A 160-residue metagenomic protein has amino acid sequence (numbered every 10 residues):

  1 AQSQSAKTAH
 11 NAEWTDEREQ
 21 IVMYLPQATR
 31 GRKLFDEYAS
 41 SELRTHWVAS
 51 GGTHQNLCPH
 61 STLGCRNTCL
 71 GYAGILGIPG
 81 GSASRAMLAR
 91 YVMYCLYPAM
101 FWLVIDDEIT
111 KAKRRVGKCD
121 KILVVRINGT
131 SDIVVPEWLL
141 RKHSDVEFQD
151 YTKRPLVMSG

Functional and structural regions predicted by a protein language model:
A1-G160: Class I S-adenosyl-L-methionine
